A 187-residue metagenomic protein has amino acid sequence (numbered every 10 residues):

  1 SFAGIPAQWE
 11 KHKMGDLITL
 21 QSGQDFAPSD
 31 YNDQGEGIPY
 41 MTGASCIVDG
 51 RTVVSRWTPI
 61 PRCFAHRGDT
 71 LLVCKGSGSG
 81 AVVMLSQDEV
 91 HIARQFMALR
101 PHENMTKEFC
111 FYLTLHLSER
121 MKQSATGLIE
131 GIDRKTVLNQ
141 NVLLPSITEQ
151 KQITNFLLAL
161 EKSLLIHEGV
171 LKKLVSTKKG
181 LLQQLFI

Functional and structural regions predicted by a protein language model:
S1-K11, I166-I187: Short amphipathic coiled-coil heptad-repeat segments
F2-D25, N139, L144-I147: Non-catalytic DNA-recognition/assembly elements of restriction-modification systems
G15-D30, G37-R67, A93: Sequence-specific dsDNA recognition surfaces
T42-A44, S55-L117, D133: A short beta-sheet element
G76, F156-L158: Short, surface-exposed secondary-structure boundary micro-motifs
A98, A159, T177-K178: Extracytoplasmic mature domains of secreted or surface-exposed proteins
L113-V142: Specificity-determining recognition surfaces
